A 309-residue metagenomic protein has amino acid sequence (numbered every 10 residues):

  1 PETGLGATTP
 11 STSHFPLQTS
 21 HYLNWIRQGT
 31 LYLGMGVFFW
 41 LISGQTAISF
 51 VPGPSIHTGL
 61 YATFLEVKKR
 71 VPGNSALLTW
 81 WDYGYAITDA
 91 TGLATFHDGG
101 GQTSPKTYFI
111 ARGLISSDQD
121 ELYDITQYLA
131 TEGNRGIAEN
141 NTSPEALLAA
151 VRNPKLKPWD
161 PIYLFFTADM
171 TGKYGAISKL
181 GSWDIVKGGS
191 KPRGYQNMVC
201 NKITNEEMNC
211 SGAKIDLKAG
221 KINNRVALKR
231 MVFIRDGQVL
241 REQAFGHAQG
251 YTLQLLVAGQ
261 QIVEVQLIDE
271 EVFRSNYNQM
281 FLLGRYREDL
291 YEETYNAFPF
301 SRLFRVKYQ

Functional and structural regions predicted by a protein language model:
G4-S11, L23-Q309: Extracytoplasmic
H14-H21: Compositionally biased, intrinsically disordered low-complexity segments enriched in Pro/Arg/Gln/His
